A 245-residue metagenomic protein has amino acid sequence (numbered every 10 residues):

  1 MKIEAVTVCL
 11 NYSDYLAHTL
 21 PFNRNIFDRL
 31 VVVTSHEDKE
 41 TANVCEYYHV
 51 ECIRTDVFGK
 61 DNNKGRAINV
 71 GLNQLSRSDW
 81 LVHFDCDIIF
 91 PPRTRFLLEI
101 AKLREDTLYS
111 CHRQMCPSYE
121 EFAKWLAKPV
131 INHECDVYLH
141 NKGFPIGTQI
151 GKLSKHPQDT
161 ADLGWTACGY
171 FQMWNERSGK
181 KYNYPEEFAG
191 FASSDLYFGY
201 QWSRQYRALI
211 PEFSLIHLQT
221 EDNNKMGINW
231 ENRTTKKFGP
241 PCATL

Functional and structural regions predicted by a protein language model:
K2-E4, Y197: Cell-envelope/extracellular polymer assembly enzymes that use nucleotide-activated donors
C9-N25: Short, well-formed alpha-helical segments that are part of the catalytic scaffolds of diverse glycosyltransferases
F22-D56: Acidic donor-binding segment of Leloir-type glycosyltransferases
F27, H49, S78, E105-D106: Short, well-ordered alpha-helix to beta-strand connector turns
F58-Q74: Glycine-rich, basic loop-to-helix element that forms the pyrophosphate-binding segment of sugar-nucleotide handling
S78-I89: Short beta-strand-to-loop acidic/aromatic patch adjacent to the donor-nucleotide binding site
P91-E186: Conserved catalytic core of nucleotide-sugar-dependent glycosyltransferases
T160-G169, N183-L245: C-terminal catalytic/acceptor-binding lobe
